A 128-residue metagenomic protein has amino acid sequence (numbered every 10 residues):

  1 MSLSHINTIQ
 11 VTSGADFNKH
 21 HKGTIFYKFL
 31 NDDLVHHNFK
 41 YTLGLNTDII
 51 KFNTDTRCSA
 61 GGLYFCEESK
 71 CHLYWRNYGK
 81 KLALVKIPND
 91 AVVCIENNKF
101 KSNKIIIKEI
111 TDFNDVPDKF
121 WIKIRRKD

Functional and structural regions predicted by a protein language model:
M1, L63-Y64, R125-D128: Generic low-polarity alpha-helical segments
S2-A60: ADP-ribose/NAD+-binding catalytic cleft of ART/PARP-like enzymes
I49-F113: ADP-ribosyltransferase catalytic core
T111-D128: Active-site-proximal loop/hinge segments that shape catalytic or ion-binding/gating pockets
